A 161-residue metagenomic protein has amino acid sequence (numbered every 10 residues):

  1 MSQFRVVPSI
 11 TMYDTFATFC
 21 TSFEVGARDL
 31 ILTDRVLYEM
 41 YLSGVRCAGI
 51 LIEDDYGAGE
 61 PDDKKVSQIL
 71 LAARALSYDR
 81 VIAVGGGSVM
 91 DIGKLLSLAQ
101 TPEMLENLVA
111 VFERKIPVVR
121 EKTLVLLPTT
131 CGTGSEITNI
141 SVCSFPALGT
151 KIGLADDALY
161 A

Functional and structural regions predicted by a protein language model:
M1-R80: ATP/NTP phosphate-donor binding region
L42-V45, K94-L96, T138-N139: Short amphipathic alpha-helical segments
K64-L70, V84-D91, I116-K122, L159-A161: Low-complexity, flexible helical/coil segments
L71, A75, L96, R114: N-terminal loops that bind phosphate or other acidic moieties and the adjacent beta-alpha structural core
Y78-L96, T129-S135: Glycine/serine-rich anion-binding loops at beta->alpha junctions that coordinate negatively charged ligand groups
S97-T101: Active-site catalytic pocket residues across diverse enzymes, especially alpha/beta-hydrolases
P102-A161: A glycine/threonine-rich phosphate-anchoring loop and its flanking beta-alpha core in nucleotide/phosphate-binding
